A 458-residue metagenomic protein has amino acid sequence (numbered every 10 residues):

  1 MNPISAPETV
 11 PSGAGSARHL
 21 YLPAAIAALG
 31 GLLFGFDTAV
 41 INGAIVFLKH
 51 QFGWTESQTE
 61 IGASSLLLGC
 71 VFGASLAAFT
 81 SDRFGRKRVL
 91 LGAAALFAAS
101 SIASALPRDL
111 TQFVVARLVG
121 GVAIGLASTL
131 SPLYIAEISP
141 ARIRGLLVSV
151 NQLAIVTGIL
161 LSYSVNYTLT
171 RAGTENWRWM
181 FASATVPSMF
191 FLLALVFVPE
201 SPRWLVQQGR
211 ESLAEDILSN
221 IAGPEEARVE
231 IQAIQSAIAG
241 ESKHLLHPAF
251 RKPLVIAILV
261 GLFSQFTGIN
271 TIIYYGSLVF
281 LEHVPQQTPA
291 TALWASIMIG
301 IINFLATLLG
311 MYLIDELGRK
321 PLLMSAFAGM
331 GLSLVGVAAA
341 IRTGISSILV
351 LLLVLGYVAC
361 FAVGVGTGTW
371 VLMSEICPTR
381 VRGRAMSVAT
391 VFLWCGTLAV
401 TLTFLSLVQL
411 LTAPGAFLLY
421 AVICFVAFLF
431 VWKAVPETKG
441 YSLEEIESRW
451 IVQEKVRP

Functional and structural regions predicted by a protein language model:
M1-S212, S219, S236-P458: Alpha-helical transmembrane bundle of multi-pass membrane proteins
L213-D216, V229: A non-catalytic, amphipathic alpha-helix used as a structural packing/dimerization or gating element in enzyme scaffolds
I221-G223: Short helix/loop segments within enzyme catalytic domains that coordinate or immediately flank catalytic cofactors
A227-S236: Short, well-structured alpha-helical segments
